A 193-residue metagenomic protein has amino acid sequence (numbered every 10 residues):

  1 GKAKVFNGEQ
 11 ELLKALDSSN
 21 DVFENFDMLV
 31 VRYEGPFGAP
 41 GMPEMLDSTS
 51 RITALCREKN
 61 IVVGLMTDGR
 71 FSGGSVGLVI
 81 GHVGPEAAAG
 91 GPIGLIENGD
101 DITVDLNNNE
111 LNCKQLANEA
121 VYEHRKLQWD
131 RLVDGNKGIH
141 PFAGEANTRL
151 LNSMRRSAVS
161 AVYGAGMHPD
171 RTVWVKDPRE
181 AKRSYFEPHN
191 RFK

Functional and structural regions predicted by a protein language model:
G1-K193: Feature captures the catalytic cores and cofactor-binding loops of soluble hydro-lyases/lyases that act on carboxylate
